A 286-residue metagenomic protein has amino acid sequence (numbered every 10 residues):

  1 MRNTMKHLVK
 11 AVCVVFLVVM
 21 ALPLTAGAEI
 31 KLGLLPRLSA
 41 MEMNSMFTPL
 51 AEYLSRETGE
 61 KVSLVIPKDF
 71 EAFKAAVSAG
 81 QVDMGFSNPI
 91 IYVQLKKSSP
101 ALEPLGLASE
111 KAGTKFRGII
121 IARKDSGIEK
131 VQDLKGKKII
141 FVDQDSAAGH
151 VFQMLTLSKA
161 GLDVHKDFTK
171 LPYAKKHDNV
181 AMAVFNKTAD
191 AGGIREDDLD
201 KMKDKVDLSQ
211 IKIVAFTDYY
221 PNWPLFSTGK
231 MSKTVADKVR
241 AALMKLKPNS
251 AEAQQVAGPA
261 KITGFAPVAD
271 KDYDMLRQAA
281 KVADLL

Functional and structural regions predicted by a protein language model:
R2-C13: Bacterial N-terminal signal peptides that target proteins for export
V12-P23: Bacterial N-terminal signal peptides
A28-I91: Extracytoplasmic small-molecule ligand-binding "clamshell" domains of the periplasmic binding protein/Venus flytrap
I30-P49, Y220, F226-L286: An extracytoplasmic/periplasmic, membrane-proximal ligand-sensing/linker region
R37-A40, S109-K111, R123-I128, V142-G149: Short coil/turn segments
E71-G85, S98-S99, Q132, K176-G193 (+1 more regions): Short helices/loops that flank or line small-molecule/ion binding pockets
A75-D133: Acidic, polar ligand-binding/catalytic clefts
S126, K137-T234: Pocket-lining segment of extracytoplasmic ligand-binding domains
